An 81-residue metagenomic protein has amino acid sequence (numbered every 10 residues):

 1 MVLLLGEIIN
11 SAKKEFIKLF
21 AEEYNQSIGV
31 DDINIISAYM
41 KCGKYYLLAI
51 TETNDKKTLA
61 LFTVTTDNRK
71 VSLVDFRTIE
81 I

Functional and structural regions predicted by a protein language model:
M1-D32: Short, non-transmembrane alpha-helical segments in secretory-pathway proteins
M1-L5, F20, Y39-Y46, I79-I81: Intrinsic low-complexity, intrinsically disordered segments enriched in polar/basic residues
I8, A12, L47, V64-R69: Generic low-polarity alpha-helical segments
I9, Y24, V30-I33, T53-N54 (+2 more regions): Intrinsic-disorder/low-complexity regions
N10, K18, N34-S37, T51 (+1 more regions): Residues marking helix boundaries in flexible regions
D31-V64: Exposed beta-strand-loop-beta-strand "reactive/processing" segments of non-cytosolic proteins
A60-I81: A short, surface-exposed interaction/processing loop segment used at functional sites
